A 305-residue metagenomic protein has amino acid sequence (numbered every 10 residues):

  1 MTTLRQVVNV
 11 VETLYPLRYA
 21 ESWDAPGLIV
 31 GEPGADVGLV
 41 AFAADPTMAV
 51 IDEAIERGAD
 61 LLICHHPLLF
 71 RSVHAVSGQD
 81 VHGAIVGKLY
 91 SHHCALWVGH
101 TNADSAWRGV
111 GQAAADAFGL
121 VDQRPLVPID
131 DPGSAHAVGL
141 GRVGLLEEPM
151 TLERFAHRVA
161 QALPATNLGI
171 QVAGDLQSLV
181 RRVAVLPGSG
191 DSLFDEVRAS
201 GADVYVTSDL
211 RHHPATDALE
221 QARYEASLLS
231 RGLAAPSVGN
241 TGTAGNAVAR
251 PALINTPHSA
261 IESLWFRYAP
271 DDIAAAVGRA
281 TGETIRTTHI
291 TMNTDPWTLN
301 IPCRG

Functional and structural regions predicted by a protein language model:
M1-G305: Hydrophobic structural segments
